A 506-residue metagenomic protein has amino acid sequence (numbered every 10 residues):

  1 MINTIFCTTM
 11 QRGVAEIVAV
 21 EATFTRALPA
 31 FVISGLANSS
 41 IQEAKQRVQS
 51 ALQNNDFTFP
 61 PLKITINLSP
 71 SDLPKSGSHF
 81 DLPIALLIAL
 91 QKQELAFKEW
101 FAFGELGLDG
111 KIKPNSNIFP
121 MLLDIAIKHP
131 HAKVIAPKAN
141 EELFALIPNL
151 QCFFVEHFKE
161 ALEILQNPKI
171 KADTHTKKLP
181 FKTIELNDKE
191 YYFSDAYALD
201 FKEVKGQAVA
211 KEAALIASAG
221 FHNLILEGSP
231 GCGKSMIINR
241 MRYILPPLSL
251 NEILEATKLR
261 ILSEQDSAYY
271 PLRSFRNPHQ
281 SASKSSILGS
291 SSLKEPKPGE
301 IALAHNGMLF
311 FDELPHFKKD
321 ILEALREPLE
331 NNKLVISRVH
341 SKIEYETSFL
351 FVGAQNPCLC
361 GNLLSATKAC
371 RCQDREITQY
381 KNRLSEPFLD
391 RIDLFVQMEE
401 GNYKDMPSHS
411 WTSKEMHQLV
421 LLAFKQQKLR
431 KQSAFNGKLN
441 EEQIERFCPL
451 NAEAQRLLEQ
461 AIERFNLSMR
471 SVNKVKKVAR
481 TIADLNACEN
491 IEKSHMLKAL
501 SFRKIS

Functional and structural regions predicted by a protein language model:
M1-I225, C232, M236, Y270 (+3 more regions): Peripheral, non-AAA+ core regions of ATP-driven protein-machinery
S34-K45, P60, N67-G77, L293-P296 (+1 more regions): Basic, amphipathic alpha-helical bundle interface domains used for macromolecular binding and assembly
Q53-L62, K92-W100, L226, S249 (+3 more regions): Active-site phosphate-binding and catalytic loops of NTP-dependent enzymes
F59-L62, A96-F97, H129-P130, A219-F221 (+6 more regions): Short loop/turn elements that form and flank the Walker-type P-loop nucleotide-binding site in RecA-like NTPase cores
L108, L309, H316-F317: Residues immediately C-terminal
L215, S274, A282-L309: Conserved alpha-helical scaffold flanking the Walker A/P-loop in AAA+ ATPase domains
L224-Q265, N331: Walker A/P-loop
N306, D312-L314, A324: Walker B catalytic acidic pair
